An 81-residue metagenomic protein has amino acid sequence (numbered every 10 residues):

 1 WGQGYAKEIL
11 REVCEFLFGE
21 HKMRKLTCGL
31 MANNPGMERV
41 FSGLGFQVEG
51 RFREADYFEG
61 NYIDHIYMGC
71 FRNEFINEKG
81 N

Functional and structural regions predicted by a protein language model:
W1-N81: Acyl-donor (CoA/ACP) binding surface of acyl/acetyltransferases
